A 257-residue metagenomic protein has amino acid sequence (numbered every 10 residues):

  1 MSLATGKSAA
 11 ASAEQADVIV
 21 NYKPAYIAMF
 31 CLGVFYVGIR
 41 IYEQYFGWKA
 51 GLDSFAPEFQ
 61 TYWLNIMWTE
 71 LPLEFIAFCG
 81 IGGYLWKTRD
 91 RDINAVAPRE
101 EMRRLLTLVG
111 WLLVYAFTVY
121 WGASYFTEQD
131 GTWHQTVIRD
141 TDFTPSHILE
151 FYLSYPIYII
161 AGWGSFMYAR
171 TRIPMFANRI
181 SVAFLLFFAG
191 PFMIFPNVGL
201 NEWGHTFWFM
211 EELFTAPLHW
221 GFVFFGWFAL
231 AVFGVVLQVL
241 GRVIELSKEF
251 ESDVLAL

Functional and structural regions predicted by a protein language model:
M1-Y26, S54-E58, T88-E100, G234-L257: N-terminal juxtamembrane cytosolic/stromal segments of multi-pass membrane proteins
A9-V34, P98-L113, R172-F187, G241: Alpha-helical transmembrane segments and their helix-start/interface "positive-inside/aromatic belt" motifs in integral
C31-W48: Alpha-helical transmembrane segments of multi-pass membrane proteins
V37, S181-L257: C-terminal transmembrane-bundle signature of multipass membrane proteins, characterized by strong activation on
F46-I66: Perimembrane loop-to-helix junctions flanking transmembrane segments
Q60-G80, T107-W111: Interfacial helix-start motif at the membrane-water boundary
L71-G83, I148-M167, W227-L230: Generic alpha-helical transmembrane segments
V114-N178: Membrane-proximal helix-loop-helix units in multi-pass membrane proteins
